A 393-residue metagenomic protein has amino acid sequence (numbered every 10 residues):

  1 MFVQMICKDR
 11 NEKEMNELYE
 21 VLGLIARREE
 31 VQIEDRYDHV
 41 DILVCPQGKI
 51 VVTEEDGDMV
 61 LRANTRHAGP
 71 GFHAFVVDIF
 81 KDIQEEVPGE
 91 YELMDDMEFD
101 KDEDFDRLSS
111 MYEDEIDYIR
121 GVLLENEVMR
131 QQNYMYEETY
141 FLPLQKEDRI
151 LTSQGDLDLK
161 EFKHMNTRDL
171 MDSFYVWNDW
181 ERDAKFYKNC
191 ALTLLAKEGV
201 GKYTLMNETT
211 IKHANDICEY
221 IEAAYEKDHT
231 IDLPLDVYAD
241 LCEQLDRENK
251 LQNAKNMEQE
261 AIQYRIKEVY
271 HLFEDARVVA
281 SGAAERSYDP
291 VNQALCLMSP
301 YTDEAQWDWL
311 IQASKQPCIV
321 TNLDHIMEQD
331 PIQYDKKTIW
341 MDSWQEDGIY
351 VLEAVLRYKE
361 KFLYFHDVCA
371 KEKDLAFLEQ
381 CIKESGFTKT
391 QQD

Functional and structural regions predicted by a protein language model:
M1-C45: Short, extreme N-terminal segment that most often corresponds to the first beta-strand
M1-I6, E54-R66, Y334-K337, K359-H366: Glycine-rich, often proline-containing surface loops adjacent to acidic residues and nearby aromatics that form
M5, M298-H325: A short acidic-to-branched-hydrophobic micro-motif
R27-F72: Short, intrinsically disordered low-complexity segments
H73-Y91: Ser/Thr/Pro-rich, low-complexity mucin-like regions that serve as glycosylated stalks/linkers or repetitive adhesive
M97-R168: Polybasic, proline/glycine-rich intrinsically disordered low-complexity segments
L144-R149, D169-F186, K202-D303, Y358-F362 (+1 more regions): N-terminal targeting sequences that direct proteins away from the cytosol to non-cytosolic compartments
I319-F377, G386-D393: Signature of long, low-cysteine stretches enriched in small and polar/charged residues
